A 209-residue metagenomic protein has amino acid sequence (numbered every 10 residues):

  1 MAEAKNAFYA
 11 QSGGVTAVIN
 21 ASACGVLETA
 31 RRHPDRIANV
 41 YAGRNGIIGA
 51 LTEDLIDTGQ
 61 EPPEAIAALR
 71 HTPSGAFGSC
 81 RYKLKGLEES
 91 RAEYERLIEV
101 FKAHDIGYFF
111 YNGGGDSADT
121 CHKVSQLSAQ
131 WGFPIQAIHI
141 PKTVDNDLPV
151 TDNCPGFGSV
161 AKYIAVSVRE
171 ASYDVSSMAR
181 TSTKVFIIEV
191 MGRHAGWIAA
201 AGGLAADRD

Functional and structural regions predicted by a protein language model:
M1-E3, F8, R32-D35, A67-H71 (+4 more regions): Solvent-exposed alpha-helices and their adjacent loops that cap or buttress functional pockets in soluble metabolic
A2-D54: N-terminal phosphate-binding or glycine-rich loops at protein starts, especially the Walker A/P-loop of NTPases
E3-A10, L69-K83, K142-D152, T183: Gly-rich Lys/Arg/Thr-decorated short loops/hinges at beta-loop-alpha junctions or inter-strand turns that position
N6-T16, A76-R81, G107-G113, V185-V190: Short glycine-rich or small-residue beta-strand-to-loop segments that form or flank ligand, phosphate, metal/Fe-S
S12-G14, G43-I48, R81-Y82, G114-G115 (+1 more regions): Short, ordered loop/turn segments at secondary-structure junctions
T16-V26, A50-L51, A92-E95, G115-K123 (+2 more regions): Short glycine/serine/threonine-rich phosphate/pyrophosphate-binding segments that cradle anionic phosphate groups
E53-G107, D116-S117, P155-G156, K162 (+1 more regions): Glycine-rich oxoanion-binding loops at beta->alpha junctions
V100, Y111-G113, C121-K123, L127-P134 (+2 more regions): Accessory alpha-helical/coil subdomains and C-terminal extensions that flank or cap enzyme catalytic cores
